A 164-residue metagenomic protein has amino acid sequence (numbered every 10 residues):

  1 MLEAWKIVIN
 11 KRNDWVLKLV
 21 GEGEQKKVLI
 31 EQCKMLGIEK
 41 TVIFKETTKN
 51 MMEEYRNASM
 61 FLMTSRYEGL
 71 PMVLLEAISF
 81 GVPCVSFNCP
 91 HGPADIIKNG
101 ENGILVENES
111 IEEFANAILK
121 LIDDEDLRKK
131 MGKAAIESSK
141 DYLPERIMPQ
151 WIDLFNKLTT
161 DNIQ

Functional and structural regions predicted by a protein language model:
L2-F44, D126: A conserved nucleotide-sugar
T47, R66: Aromatic "clamp/platform" in nucleotide-sugar-dependent glycosyltransferases that forms part of the donor/acceptor
M52, S59, G81: A short alpha->beta transition loop at the rim of the catalytic pocket in nucleotide-sugar-dependent
E76, N88-G100, I104-L105: Short acidic/histidine- and often glycine-rich active-site loop of Leloir-type glycosyltransferases that engages
P83-F87: Short hydrophobic beta-strand element within catalytic cores of glycosyltransferases and related nucleotide-activated
K98-G100, I104-I111, K120-E125: Conserved acidic donor-binding segment of nucleotide-sugar-dependent glycosyltransferases
E113, K120, L127-D141, Q150-D153: A short, well-ordered alpha-helix in the C-terminal region of glycosyltransferases
P144-Q164: C-terminal alpha-helical cap of glycosyltransferases
